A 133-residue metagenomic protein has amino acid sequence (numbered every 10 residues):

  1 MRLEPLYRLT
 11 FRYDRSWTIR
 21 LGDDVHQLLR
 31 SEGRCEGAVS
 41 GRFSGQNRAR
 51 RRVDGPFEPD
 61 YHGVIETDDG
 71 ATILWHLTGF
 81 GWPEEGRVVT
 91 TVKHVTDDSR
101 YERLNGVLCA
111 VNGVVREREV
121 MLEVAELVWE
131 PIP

Functional and structural regions predicted by a protein language model:
M1-P133: Beta-strand-enriched cores of mature, soluble protein domains
